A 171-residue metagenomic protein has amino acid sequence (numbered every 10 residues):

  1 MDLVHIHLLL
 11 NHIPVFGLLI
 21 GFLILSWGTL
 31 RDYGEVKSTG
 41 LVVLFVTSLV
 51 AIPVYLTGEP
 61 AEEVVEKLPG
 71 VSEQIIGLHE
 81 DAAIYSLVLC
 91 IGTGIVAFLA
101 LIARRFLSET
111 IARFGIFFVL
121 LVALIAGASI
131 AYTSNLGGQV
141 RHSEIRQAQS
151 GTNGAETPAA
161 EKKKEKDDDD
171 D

Functional and structural regions predicted by a protein language model:
M1-D171: Polytopic transmembrane helical bundles with strong interfacial aromatic enrichment
